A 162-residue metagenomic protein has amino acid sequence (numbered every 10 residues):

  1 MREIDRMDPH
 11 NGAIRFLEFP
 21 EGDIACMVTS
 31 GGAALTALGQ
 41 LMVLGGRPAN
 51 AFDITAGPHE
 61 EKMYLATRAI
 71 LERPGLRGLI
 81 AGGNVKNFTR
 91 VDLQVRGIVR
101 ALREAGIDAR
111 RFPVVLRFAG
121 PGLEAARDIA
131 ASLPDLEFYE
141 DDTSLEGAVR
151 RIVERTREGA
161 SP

Functional and structural regions predicted by a protein language model:
M1-G78, R103-E104, A119-P121, A126-P162: ATP-dependent carboxylate/acyl-activation modules
R73-T89: Short, glycine-/small-residue-enriched flexible loop/hinge segments at domain edges that mediate gating
R90-Q94, A126: Residues at alpha-helix caps and immediate loop-helix transition turns in enzyme cores, especially N- and C-cap
Q94-R100: Charged helix-capping and loop-helix junction motifs
A109-F112: A short helix->loop->beta-strand "cap" motif at the edges of active sites that frequently abuts
V114-F118: Short beta-strand elements of ligand-binding domains
